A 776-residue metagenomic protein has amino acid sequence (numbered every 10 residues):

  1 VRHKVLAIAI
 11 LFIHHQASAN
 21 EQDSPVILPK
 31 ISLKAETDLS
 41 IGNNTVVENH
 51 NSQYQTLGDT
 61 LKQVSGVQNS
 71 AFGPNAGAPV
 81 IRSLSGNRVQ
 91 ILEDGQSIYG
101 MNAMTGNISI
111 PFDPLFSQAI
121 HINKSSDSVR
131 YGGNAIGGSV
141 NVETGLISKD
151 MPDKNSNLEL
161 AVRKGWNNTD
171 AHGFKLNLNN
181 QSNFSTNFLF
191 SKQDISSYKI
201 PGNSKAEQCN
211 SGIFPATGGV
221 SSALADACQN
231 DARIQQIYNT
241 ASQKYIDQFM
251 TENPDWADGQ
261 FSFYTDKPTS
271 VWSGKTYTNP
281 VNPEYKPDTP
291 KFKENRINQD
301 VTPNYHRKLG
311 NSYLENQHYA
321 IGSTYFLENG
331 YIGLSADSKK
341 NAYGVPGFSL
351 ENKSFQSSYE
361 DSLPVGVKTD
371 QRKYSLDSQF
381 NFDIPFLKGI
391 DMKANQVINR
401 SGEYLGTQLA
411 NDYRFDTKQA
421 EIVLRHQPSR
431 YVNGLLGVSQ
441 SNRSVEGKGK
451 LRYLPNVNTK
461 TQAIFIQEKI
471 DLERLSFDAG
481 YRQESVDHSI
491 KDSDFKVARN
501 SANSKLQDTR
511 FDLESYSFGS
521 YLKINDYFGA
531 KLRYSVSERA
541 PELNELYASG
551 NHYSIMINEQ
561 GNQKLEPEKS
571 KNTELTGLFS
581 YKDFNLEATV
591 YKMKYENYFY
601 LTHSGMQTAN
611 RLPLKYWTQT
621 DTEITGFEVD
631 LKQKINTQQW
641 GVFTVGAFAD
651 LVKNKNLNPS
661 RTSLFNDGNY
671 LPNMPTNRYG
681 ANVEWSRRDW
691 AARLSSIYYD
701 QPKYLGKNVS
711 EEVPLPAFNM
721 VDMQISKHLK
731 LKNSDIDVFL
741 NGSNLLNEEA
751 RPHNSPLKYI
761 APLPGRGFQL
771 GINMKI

Functional and structural regions predicted by a protein language model:
P25-T60, A78, G86: N-terminal periplasmic "start-of-domain" segments of outer-membrane beta-barrel proteins
S97-S126: Short acidic/polar hinge/loop motifs at secondary-structure boundaries that mediate gating or recognition
S139, T144-N179, L309: Short strand-turn segments of transmembrane beta-barrel domains in outer membranes, especially the first one or two
W166-D194, S204-A342, D370-S375, Q379-N381 (+2 more regions): Transmembrane beta-barrel wall of Gram-negative outer-membrane proteins
K308-H318, Y331-G389, A394-Q419, K450-L451 (+1 more regions): Flexible loop and strand-edge segments within Gram-negative outer membrane beta-barrel domains
D361-D377, D383, S504-K523, Y527-G529 (+4 more regions): Outer-membrane beta-barrel signature, preferentially recognizing the C-terminal barrel domain of Gram-negative
V432-G434, R474-F477, V486, N585-Y595 (+4 more regions): Gram-negative outer-membrane beta-barrel transporters
E538-R539, Y591, E596, Y698-L705 (+1 more regions): C-terminal beta-signal and adjacent terminal beta-strands/loops of Gram-negative outer-membrane beta-barrel proteins
